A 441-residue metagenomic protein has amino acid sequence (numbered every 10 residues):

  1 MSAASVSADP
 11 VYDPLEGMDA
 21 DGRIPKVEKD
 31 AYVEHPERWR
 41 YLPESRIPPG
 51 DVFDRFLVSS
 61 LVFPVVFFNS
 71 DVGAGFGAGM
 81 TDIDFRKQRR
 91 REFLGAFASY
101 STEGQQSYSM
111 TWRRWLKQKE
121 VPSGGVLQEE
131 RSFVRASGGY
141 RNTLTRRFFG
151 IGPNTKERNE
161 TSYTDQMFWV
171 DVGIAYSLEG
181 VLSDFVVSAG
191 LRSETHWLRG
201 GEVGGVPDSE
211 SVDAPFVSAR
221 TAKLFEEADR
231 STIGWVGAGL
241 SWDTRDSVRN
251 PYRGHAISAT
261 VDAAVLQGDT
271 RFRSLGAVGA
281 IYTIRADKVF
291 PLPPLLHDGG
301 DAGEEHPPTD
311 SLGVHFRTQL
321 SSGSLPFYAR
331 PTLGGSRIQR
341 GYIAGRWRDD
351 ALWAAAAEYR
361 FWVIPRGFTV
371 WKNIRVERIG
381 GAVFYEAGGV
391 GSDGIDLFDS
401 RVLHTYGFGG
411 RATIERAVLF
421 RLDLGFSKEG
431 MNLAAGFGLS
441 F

Functional and structural regions predicted by a protein language model:
A4-L57: N-terminal periplasmic/intermembrane-space "pro-region" immediately following the signal or transit peptide
V52-V62, F67-G237, R346, L419 (+1 more regions): Gram-negative/organellar outer-membrane beta-barrel architecture
G73-G77, F93-G95, Q105-S109, M167-D171 (+9 more regions): Transmembrane beta-barrel architecture of outer membranes
G77-A78, S107-M110, T145-N154, R199-D208 (+7 more regions): Outer-membrane beta-barrel translocator domains and adjoining extracellular loop/strand segments of Gram-negative
I83-F85, S99-Q105, K117-K119, R141-T145 (+9 more regions): Sequence/structural signature of outer-membrane beta-barrel proteins
L198-S218, L224-G234, T309, E358-F368 (+1 more regions): Outer-membrane beta-barrel transmembrane domain signature
E226, V236-R378: C-terminal outer-membrane beta-barrel translocator/porin domains of Gram-negative envelope proteins and their
D396-F441: C-terminal beta-signal and terminal closure region of outer-membrane beta-barrel proteins
